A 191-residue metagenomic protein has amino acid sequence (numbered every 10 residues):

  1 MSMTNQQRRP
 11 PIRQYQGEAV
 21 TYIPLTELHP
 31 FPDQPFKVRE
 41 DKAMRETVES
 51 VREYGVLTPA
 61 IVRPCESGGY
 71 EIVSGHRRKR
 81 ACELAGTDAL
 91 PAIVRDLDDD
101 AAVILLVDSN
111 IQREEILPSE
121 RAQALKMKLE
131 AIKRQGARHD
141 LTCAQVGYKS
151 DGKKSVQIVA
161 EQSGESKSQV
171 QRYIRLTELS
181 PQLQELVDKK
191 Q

Functional and structural regions predicted by a protein language model:
M1-R95, A101-E115: Short, charged/polar connector segments at secondary-structure boundaries
F36-K37, M44, R80-E178, Q184 (+1 more regions): Amphipathic, charge-rich alpha-helical segments that serve as recognition/docking helices
E53-V56, L179, D188-K189: The C-terminal cap of the DNA-recognition helix in HTH/winged-HTH DNA-binding domains, marking the helix-to-coil
